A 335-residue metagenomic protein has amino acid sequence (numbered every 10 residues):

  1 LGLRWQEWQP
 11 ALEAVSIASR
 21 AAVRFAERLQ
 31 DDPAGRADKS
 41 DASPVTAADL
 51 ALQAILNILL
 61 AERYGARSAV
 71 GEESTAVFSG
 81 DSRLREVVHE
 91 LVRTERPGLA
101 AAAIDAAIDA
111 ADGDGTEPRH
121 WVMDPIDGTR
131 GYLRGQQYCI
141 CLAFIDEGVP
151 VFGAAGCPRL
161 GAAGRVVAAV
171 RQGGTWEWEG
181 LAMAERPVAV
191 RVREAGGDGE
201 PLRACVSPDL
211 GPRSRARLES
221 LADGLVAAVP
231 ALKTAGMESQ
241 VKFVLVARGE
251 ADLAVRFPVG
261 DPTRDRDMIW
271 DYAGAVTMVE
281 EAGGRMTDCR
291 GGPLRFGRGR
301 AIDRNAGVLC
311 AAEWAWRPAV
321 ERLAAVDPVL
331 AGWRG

Functional and structural regions predicted by a protein language model:
L1-I126, W314, V320-A324, G332-G335: N-terminal subdomain of lithium-sensitive/metallo-dependent phosphomonoesterases centered on the IMPase/IPPase/PAP
A18, A22, A26, D49 (+8 more regions): Residue-level signal for inorganic ion chemistry
L50, E73, P125-G128, P158 (+2 more regions): Generic detector of well-ordered alpha-helical packing
A69-G71, M123, Y132, K233-M237: General beta-strand structural signal in soluble alpha/beta enzymes
F78-E95, F144, G153, W176-E177 (+2 more regions): Multi-pass membrane proteins that catalyze or facilitate reactions on polyprenyl-/lipid-phosphate substrates and their
E86-H89, A102-D105, T116-G173: DPxDG-like acidic metal-binding loop motif
L160-G161, V170-W176, G180-G335: An extended, acidic
